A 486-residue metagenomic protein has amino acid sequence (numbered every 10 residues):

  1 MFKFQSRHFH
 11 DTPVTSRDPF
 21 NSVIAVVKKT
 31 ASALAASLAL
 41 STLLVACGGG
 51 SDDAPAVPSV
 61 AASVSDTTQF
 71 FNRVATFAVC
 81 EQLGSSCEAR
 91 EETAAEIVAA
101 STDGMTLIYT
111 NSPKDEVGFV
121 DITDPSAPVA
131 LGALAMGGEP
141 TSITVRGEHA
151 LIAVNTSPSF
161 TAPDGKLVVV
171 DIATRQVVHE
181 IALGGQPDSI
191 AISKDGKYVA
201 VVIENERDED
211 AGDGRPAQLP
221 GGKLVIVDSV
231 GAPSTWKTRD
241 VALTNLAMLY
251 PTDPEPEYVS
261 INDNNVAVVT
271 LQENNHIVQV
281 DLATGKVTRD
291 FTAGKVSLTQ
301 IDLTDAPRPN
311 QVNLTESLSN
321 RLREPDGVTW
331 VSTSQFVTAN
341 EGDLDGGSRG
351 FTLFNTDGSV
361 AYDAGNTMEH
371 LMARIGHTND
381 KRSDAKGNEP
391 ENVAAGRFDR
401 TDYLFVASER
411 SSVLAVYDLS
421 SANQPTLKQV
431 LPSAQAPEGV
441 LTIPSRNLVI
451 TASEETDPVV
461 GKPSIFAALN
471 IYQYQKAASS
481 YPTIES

Functional and structural regions predicted by a protein language model:
T15-R17, A36-S37, S41-T68: Bacterial Sec-dependent N-terminal signal peptides
F70-E88, L134-M136, E180, V230-P254 (+2 more regions): Surface-exposed loop and turn segments in beta-propeller and other repeat-based domains that flank or scaffold
F77-G118, P254, E389: Beta-strand-rich domains and repeat architectures in extracellular enzymes and scaffolds, especially beta-propellers
C87-V98, P140, P187, K223 (+4 more regions): Signature of short aromatic-glycine-proline-rich micro-motifs recurring in repeat-based ectodomains
T102-G104, V145-E148, I192-G196, N262-N264 (+3 more regions): Residue-level detector of Asp-centered blade-edge/turn motifs that repeat once per structural unit in beta-propeller
A153-P163, V202-G222, T338-R349, S453-F466: Short, conserved, GDST-rich strand-edge loop motifs in beta-rich repeat architectures
R321, M368-H377, Q424-P444: Conserved blade-ending motifs and adjacent loop-strand segments that build the rim/top face of beta-propeller domains
G439-A477: Blade-level signature of beta-propeller repeat domains, shared across WD40, Kelch, NHL, RCC1 and BNR/Asp-box propellers
